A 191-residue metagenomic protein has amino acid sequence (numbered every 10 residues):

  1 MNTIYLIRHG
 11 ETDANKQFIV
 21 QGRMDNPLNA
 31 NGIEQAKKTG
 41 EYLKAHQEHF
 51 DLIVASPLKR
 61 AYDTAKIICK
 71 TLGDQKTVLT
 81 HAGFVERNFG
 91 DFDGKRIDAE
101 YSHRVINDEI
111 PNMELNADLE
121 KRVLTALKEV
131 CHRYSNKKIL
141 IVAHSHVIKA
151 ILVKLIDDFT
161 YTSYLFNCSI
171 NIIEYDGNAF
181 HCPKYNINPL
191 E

Functional and structural regions predicted by a protein language model:
M1-Y5, L52: Extreme N-terminal starter segment of soluble prokaryotic enzymes
I4, K137-H146: Generic beta-sheet signal
G10, S56-L58, G83, V142-H146: Short, well-ordered beta-to-alpha junction loops that form the rim of enzyme active sites and present histidine/acidic
E11-Y62, N112-V123: Loop-to-helix element that buttresses phosphate recognition and phosphoryl-transfer chemistry
K38-Y101: Phosphate-coordination/substrate-recognition cap region in phosphate-metabolizing enzymes
H46-H49, V130-K137: Glycine-rich phosphate-binding loop signature in dinucleotide/nucleotide-binding domains
R96-I110, A179-E191: A polyampholytic, Gly/Pro-enriched intrinsically disordered region
F159-P183: Domain-level recognition of soluble alpha/beta enzyme cores, biased toward histidine phosphatases/phosphomutases
